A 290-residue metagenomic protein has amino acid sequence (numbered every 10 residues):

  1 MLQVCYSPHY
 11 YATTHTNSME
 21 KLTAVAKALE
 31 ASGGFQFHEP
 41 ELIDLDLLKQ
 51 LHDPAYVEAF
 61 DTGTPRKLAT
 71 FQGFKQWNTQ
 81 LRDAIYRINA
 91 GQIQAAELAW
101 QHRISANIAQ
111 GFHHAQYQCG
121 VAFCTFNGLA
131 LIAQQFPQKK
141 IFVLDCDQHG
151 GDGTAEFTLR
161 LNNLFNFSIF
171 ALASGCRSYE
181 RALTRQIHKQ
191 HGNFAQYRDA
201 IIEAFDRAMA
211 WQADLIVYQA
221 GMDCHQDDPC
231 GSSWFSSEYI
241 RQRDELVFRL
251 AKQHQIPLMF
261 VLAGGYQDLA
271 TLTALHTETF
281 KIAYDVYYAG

Functional and structural regions predicted by a protein language model:
M1-G128: Metal-dependent C-N hydrolase catalytic cores
Y6, Y239-G290: Metal-dependent de-N-acetylase/amidase catalytic core
A12-H15, H225-P229, L258, Q267-T271: Short active-site-adjacent structural elements
T16-E20, G153, T271-A274: Generic recognition of short, well-ordered alpha-helical segments
Q36, N163-F165, P257: Conserved beta-strand segments of alpha/beta enzyme cores
Q50-L51, S178-E180, T273-A274: Short aromatic-enriched loop/helix-cap "lid" or pocket-rim segments at secondary-structure transitions that line
A59, H188-H191, Y266: A polyampholytic, Gly/Pro-enriched intrinsically disordered region
I93, E97, A106-Q253, T277-I282: Conserved alpha-helical scaffold segments that buttress catalytic/binding sites
